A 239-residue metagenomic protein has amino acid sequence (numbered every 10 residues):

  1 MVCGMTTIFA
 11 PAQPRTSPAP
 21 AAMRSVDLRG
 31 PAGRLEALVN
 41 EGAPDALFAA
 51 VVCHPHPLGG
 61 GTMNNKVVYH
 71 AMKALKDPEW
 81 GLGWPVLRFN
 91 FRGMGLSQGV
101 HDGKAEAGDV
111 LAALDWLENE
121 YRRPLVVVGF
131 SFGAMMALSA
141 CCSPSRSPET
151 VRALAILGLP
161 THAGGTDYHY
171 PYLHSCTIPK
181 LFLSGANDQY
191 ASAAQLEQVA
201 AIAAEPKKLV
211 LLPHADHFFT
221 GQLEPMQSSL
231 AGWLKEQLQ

Functional and structural regions predicted by a protein language model:
M5-D45: N-terminal cap/lid segment of alpha/beta-hydrolase-fold proteins
L28-Y121: Serine-hydrolase catalytic machinery in alpha/beta-hydrolase-like enzymes
P124-G129, L157: Short beta-strand immediately N-terminal to the catalytic nucleophile in serine-hydrolase-like folds
G129-A137: Gly/Ala-rich beta-loop-alpha elbow adjacent to hydrolase catalytic centers
A163, A186-A191, H217-F218: Acidic catalytic loop of the alpha/beta-hydrolase fold
S175-T177, L181-S184, D188: Short beta-strand/loop motif that positions the catalytic acidic residue of the alpha/beta-hydrolase fold
I202-F218: Catalytic histidine neighborhood in serine/cysteine hydrolases with alpha/beta-hydrolase-type architecture
A215-Q227: Catalytic histidine-centered segment of alpha/beta-hydrolase-like enzymes
